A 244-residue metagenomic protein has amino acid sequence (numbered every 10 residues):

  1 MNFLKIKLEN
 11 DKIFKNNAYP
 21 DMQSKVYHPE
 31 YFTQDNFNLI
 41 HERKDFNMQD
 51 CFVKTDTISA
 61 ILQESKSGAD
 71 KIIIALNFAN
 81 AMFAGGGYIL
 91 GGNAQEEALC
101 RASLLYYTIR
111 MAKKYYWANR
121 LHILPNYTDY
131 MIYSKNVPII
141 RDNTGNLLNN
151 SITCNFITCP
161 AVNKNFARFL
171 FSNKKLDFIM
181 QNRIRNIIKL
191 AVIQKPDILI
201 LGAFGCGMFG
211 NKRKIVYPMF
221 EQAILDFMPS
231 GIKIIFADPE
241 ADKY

Functional and structural regions predicted by a protein language model:
M1-Y244: Macrodomain-like recognition of ADP-ribose-binding/processing modules
